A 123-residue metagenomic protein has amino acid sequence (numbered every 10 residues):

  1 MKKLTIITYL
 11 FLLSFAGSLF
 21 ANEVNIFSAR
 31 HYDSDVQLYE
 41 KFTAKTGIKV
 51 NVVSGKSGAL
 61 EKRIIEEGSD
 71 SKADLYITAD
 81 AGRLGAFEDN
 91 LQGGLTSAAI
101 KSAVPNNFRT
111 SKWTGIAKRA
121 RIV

Functional and structural regions predicted by a protein language model:
M1-T8: Bacterial N-terminal signal peptides that target proteins for export
T8-Y9, L19: Cleavable N-terminal signal peptides
L10-F11, G82: Short, linear, compositionally biased motifs with a strong N-terminal bias
F15-A21: Sec/Tat signal peptide C-region and signal peptidase I cleavage site
A21-A86, T110: Early extracytoplasmic/lumenal segment of secretory-pathway proteins
S71-Y76, Q92-V123: A structural signal for short loop-to-beta-strand junctions that line the ligand-binding cleft of periplasmic/secreted
D89: Cys-nucleophile CN-hydrolase/nitrilase-fold catalytic domain and related Cys-dependent amidase chemistry that acts on
